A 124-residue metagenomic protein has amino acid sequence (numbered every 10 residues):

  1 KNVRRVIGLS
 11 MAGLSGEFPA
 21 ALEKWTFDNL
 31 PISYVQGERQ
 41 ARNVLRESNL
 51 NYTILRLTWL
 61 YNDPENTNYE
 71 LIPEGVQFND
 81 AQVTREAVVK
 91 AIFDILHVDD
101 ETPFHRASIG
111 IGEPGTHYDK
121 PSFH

Functional and structural regions predicted by a protein language model:
K1-G37, R42-E47, T53: Conserved Rossmann-fold NAD(P)-dependent oxidoreductase catalytic core, especially the SDR/UDP-sugar
K1-N2, W25-F27, Y69, H97-V98 (+2 more regions): N-terminal plastid-targeting presequences
F18, D63-L71, L96-R106: Glycine/proline-rich active-site loop of Rossmann-fold NAD(P)-dependent oxidoreductases
W25-D28, Q77, P121: A short, structure-level motif marking secondary-structure boundaries and short turns
Y52-I54, S108: Conserved beta-strand scaffold positions in the cores of enzyme catalytic domains, especially in NTP/NDP-utilizing
R56-Y61: Conserved SDR Rossmann-fold cofactor-binding beta-strand/turn motif
Y69-V83: A conserved pocket-lining segment of Rossmann-fold NAD(P)-dependent short-chain dehydrogenase/reductase
N79-H124: Mid/C-terminal beta-alpha module of Rossmann-like enzyme folds, strongest in SDR-family dehydrogenases/epimerases
